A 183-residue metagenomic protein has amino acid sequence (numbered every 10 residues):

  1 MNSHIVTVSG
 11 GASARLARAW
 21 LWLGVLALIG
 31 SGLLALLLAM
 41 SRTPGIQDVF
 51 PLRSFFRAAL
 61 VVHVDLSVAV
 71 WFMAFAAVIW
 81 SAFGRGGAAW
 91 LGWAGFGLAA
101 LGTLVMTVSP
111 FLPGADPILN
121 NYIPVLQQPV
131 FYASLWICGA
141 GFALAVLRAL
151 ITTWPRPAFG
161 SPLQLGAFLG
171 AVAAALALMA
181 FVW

Functional and structural regions predicted by a protein language model:
N2-A74: N-terminal signal-anchor module of multipass membrane proteins
A12-L28, G87-G97, P157-V172: Alpha-helical transmembrane segments and their helix-start/interface "positive-inside/aromatic belt" motifs in integral
V25-L34, L98-T107, A140-L144, Q164-W183: Alpha-helical transmembrane segments of multi-pass integral membrane proteins
A39, T43, A58-T153, V182-W183: Membrane-interface helix-loop-helix modules in multi-pass inner-membrane proteins
Q47, Q127-Q128, Q164: Residue-identity detector for glutamine
